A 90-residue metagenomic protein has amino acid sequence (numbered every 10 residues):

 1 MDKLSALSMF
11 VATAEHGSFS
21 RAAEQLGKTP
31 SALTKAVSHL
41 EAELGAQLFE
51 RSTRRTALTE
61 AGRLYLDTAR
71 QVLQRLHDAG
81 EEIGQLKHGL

Functional and structural regions predicted by a protein language model:
S8, E24, T34-A36, E50: Base-recognition residues in the alpha-helical recognition helix of bacterial helix-turn-helix
A12-G27: Short helix-boundary/capping micro-motifs
E24, A42, R63: Alpha-helical residues within the helix-turn-helix
T29-A32, A36-H39: Residues within the DNA-recognition helix of helix-turn-helix
E41-L58: A short LG(V/I)-centered, amphipathic sequence patch enriched for acidic residue(s) preceding the LG motif
A61-R75, L86: Short, solvent-exposed amphipathic helices
G84-L90: Interdomain hinge and pocket-entrance segments immediately C-terminal to HTH DNA-binding domains
